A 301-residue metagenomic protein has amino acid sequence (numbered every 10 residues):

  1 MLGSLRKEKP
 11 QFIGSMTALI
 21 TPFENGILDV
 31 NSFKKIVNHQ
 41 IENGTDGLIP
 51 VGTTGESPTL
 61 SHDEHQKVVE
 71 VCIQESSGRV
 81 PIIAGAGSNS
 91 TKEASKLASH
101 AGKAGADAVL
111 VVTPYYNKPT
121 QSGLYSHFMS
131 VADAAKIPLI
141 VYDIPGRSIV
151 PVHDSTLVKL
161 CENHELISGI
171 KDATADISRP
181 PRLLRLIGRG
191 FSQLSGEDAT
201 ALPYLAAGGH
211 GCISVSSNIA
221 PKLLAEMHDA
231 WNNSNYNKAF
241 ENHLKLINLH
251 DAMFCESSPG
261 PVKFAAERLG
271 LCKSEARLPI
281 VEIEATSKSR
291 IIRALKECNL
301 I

Functional and structural regions predicted by a protein language model:
L2-T17, T21-E24, L28-I149, K159: Active-site beta->alpha loop and helix N-cap motifs at the rims of alpha/beta catalytic domains
G3-L5, Q11-P22, H39, N43-T45 (+3 more regions): C-terminal alpha-helical cap/extension of soluble enzyme domains
G26, P58, G87, G190-F191 (+2 more regions): A generic secondary-structure micro-motif detector that highlights 1-2 residue hydrophobic/ambivalent hotspots embedded
F33, H65, V69, A94 (+6 more regions): A general structural signal for well-ordered alpha-helical segments in protein cores
V37, V69, F128, H164 (+2 more regions): Short amphipathic alpha-helical/adjacent loop interface patches that line ligand and macromolecule-binding sites
L60-D63, K96, Q121-L124, V152-D154 (+3 more regions): Short secondary-structure transition/capping segments
Q74-V80, A104-G105, A135-I137, E162-L166 (+4 more regions): Short helix-capping segments at alpha-helix termini
D133, R147-F254: Catalytic alpha/beta core domains of metabolic enzymes, predominantly
